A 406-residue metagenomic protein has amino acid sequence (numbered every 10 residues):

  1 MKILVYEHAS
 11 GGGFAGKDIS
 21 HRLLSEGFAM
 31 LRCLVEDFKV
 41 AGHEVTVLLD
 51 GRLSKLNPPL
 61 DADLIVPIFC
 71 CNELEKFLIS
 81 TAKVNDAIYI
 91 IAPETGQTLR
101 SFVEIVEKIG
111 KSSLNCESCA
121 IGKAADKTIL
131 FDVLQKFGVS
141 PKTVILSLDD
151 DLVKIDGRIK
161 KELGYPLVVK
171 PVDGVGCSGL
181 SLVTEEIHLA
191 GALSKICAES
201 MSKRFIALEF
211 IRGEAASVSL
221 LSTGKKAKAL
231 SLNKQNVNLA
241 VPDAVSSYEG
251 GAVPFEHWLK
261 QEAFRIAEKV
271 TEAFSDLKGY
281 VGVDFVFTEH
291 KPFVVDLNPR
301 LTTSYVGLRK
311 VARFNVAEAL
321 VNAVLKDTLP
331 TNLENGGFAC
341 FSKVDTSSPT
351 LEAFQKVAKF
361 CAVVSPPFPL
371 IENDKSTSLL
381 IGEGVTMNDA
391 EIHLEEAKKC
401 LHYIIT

Functional and structural regions predicted by a protein language model:
M1-L23: Nucleotide-activated donor-dependent transferases that construct or modify glycoconjugates
D18-F38: Short catalytic helix/loop segments, enriched in acidic residues and glycine and frequently bearing histidine
L48-L148: Conserved N-proximal alpha/beta basic substrate-recognition cap immediately N-terminal to, or forming the N-lobe
L134, K160-L182, M201-G213, V218 (+1 more regions): ATP-grasp fold ATP-binding core
S140-P141, P166-V168, L182-A215, D243 (+3 more regions): Conserved ATP-binding module of the ATP-grasp superfamily
E209-K269, S275, N298-V324: ATP-dependent carboxylate/phosphate-activation module, predominantly the ATP-grasp catalytic core and closely related
L277-E289: A short glycine-rich, hydrophobically flanked beta-strand micro-motif that places a catalytic Asp/Glu for divalent metal
A319-T406: Peripheral (often C-terminal) accessory segments that flank ATP-dependent C-N-forming ligase machineries
